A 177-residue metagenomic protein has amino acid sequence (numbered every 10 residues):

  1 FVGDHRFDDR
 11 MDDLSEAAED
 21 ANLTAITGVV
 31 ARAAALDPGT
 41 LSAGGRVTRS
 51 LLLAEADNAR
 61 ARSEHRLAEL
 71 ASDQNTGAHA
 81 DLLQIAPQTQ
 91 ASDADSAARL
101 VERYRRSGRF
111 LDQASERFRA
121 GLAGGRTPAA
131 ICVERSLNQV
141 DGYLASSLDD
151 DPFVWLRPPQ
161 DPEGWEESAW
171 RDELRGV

Functional and structural regions predicted by a protein language model:
F1-V177: N-terminal maturation segment of proteins
